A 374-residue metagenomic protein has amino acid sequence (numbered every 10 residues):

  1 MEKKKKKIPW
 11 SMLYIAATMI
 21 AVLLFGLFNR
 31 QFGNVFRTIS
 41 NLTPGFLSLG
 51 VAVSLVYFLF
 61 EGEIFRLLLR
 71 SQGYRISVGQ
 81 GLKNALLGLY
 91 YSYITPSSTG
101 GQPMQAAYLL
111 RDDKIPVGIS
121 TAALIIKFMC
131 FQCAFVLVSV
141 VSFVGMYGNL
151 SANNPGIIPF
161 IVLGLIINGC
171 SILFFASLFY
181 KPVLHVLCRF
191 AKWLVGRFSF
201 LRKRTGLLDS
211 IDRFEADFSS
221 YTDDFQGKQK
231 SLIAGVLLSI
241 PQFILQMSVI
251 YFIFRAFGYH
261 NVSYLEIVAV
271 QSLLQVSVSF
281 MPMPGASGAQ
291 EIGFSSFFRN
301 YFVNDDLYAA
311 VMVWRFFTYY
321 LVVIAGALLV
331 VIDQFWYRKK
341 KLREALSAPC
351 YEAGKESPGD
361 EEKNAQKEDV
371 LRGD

Functional and structural regions predicted by a protein language model:
M1-L86, N153-Q275, A309, F317-D374: Predominantly cytoplasmic-facing regulatory/coupling regions of multi-pass membrane proteins
R70-S71, Y93, R111, V144 (+3 more regions): Transmembrane helix-loop junction
G79-Q80, G101-Q102, D113-F128, N304-V313: Membrane-interface alpha-helices at helix entry/exit sites of multi-pass transporters
L82-K114, L208-S219: Extended non-transmembrane interhelical loops and adjacent amphipathic helices of multipass membrane proteins
L87, Y91-T95, T121-V144, G164-C170 (+2 more regions): Membrane-embedded alpha-helical segments of transport systems, primarily multispan ion/solute transporters
G88-S97, S272-E291: Transmembrane alpha-helix interface/packing and boundary motifs in multi-pass membrane proteins, characterized by
Y108-V117, I292-D306: Interfacial segments of multi-pass membrane proteins
V144-P155: Hydrophobic, glycine/alanine-rich multi-pass transmembrane helices and their short helix-loop junctions in large
